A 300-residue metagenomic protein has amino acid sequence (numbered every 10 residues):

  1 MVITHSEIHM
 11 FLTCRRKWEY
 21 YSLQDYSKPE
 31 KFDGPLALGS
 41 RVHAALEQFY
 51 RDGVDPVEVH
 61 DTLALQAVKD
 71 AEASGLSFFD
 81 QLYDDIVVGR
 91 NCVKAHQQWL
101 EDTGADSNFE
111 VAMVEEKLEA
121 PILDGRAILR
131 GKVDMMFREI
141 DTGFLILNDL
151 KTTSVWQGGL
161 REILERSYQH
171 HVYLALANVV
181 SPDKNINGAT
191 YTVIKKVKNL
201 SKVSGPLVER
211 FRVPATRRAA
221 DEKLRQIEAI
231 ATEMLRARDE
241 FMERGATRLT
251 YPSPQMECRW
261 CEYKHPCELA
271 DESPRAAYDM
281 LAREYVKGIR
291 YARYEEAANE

Functional and structural regions predicted by a protein language model:
V2, I163-L164, A175-E300: Metal-dependent nuclease catalytic regions and adjoining charged, substrate-binding loops involved in nucleic-acid end
I8-V54, E115, E257-Y263: Nuclease catalytic cores
C14-S22, G143-K151, T232-R236: Active-site-adjacent bridging/hinge elements
Q24, E47-V54, E101, I122 (+4 more regions): Hydrophobic/aromatic-lined pockets within catalytic cores
K28-P29, V155-G159, R218: Short small-residue beta-strand/loop micro-motif enriched in glycine and branched aliphatics
G34, L38, D85, G89 (+1 more regions): Hydrophobic (often cysteine-bearing) scaffold residues that line and stabilize catalytic clefts of nucleotide/cofactor
A44-K117, P121: A non-catalytic, helix-rich entry segment at domain boundaries
A112-V180: Non-catalytic protein-protein interaction segments used by genome-maintenance enzymes to assemble and couple activities
